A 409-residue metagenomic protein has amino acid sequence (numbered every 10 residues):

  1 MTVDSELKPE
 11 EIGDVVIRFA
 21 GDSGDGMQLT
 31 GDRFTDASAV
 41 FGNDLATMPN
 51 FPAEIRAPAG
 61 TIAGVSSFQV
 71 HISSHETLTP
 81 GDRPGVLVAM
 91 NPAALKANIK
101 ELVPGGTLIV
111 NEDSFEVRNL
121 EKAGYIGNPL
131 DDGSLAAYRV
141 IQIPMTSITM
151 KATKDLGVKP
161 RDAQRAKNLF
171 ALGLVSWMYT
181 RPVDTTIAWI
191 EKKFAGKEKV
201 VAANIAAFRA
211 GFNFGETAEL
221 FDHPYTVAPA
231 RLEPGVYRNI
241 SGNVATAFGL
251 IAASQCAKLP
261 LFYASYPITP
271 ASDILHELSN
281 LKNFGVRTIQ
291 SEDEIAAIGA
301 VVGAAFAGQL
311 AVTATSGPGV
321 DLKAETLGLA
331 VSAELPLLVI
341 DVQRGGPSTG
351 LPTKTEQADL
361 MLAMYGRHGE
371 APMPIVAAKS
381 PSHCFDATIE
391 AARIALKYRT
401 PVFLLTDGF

Functional and structural regions predicted by a protein language model:
M1-I251, C256-A257: Active-site cofactor/cluster-binding pocket
D14-V103, F248, L261, T269-M364 (+1 more regions): Thiamine diphosphate
F51-P52, I190, A207, A228-R231 (+4 more regions): A glycine-rich phosphate-binding loop feature that marks nucleotide/adenosyl-phosphate handling sites
E101, A166, R181, I205-F214 (+1 more regions): Structural signature of the thiamine diphosphate
I126-A136, N280-K282, L362-G369: Short, conserved catalytic or adaptor-binding loops enriched in Gly and charged residues
A188-I190, Q255-C256, S279, F306 (+1 more regions): Short acidic (Asp/Glu) and glycine-rich catalytic loops that position anionic groups and cofactors
V200-V201, I205, G235-N243, A264 (+4 more regions): Short acidic-aromatic active-site loops that bind/stabilize oxyanions
K258-A264: Gly/Pro- and small hydrophobic-enriched strand-loop and loop-to-helix capping segments that sit at the rims
